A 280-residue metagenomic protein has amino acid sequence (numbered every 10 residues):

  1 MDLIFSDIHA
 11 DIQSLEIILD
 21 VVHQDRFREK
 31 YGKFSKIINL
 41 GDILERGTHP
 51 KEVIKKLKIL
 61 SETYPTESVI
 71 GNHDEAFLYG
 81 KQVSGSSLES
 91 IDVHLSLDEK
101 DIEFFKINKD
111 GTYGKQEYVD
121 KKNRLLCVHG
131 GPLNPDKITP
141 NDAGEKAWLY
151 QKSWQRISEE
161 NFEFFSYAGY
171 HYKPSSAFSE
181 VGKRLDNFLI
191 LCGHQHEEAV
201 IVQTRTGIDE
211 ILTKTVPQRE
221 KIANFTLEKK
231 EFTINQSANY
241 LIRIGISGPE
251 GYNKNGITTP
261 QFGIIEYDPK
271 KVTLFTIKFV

Functional and structural regions predicted by a protein language model:
M1-I8, Q13, T66, Y172-Q195: Glycine/serine-rich loop-strand microenvironments at binding/catalytic pocket rims
M1-K56, E62: N-terminal active-site segment of His-dependent metallophosphoesterases
M1-L3, Y118-L126, Q236-Y240, K271: Beta-strand-turn-beta hairpins that frame and shape the catalytic cleft of phosphate-ester-processing enzymes
F5-S6, K36-D42, E67-N72, C127-V128 (+2 more regions): Active-site neighborhood of phospho(di)ester-bond hydrolases with catalytic His/Asp-centered motifs
H9-Q13, E45-T48, H73-G80, L133-P135 (+2 more regions): Active-site environment of divalent metal-dependent phosphoester hydrolases
G32-K33, R46-G47, K51-C127, P132-P135 (+1 more regions): Active-site neighborhood of divalent metal-dependent phosphoester bond hydrolases
L126-Y150, L189, E198-R219: Divalent-metal (often Zn2+) His-rich catalytic cores of metallo-beta-lactamase-fold enzymes
V202-V280: Binuclear metal-dependent phosphoesterase catalytic core
